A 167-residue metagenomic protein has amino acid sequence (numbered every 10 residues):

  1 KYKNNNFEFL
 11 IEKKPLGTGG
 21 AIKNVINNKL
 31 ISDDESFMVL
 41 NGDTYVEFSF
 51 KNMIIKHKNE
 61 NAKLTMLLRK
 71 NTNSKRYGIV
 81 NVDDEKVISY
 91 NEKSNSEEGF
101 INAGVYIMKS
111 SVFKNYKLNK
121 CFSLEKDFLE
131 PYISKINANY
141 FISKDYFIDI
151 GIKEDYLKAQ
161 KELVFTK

Functional and structural regions predicted by a protein language model:
K1-N41, N52, L118-N119: Conserved N-terminal catalytic core of the sugar/cofactor nucleotidyltransferase
Y2, L10, G19, L68-K70 (+3 more regions): FAD-dependent flavoprotein oxygenase/oxidase catalytic domain
N4-N6, N61, K135-N137: A generic structural signal for alpha->beta connector loops
F9-L10, L64, Y90, Y140: Generic preference for hydrophobic
I11-K13, N41, F48, M66-L68 (+1 more regions): Short loop/edge segments at beta-strand edges and connector loops that shape dinucleotide/nucleotide cofactor-binding
M38, Y45, K51-K58, T72 (+1 more regions): Catalytic-core segments of class I nucleotidyltransferases/pyrophosphorylases that form NMP-activated intermediates
E60-K70: A short, conserved acidic/glycine-rich loop-to-beta-strand motif that forms the donor nucleotide-sugar/metal
R76-I88: Acceptor/aglycone-binding surface of glycosyltransferases and processive sugar-polymer synthases
